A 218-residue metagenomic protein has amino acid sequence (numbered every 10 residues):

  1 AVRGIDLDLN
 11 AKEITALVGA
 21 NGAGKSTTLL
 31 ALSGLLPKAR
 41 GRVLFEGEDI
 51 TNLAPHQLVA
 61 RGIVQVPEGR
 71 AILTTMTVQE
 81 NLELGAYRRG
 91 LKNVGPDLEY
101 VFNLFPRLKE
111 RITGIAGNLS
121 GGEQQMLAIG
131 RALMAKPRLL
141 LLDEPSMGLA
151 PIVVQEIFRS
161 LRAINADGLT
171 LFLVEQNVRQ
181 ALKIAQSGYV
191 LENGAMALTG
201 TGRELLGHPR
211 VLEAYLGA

Functional and structural regions predicted by a protein language model:
A1-A218: Glycine-rich phosphate-binding loops of nucleotide-dependent enzymes
